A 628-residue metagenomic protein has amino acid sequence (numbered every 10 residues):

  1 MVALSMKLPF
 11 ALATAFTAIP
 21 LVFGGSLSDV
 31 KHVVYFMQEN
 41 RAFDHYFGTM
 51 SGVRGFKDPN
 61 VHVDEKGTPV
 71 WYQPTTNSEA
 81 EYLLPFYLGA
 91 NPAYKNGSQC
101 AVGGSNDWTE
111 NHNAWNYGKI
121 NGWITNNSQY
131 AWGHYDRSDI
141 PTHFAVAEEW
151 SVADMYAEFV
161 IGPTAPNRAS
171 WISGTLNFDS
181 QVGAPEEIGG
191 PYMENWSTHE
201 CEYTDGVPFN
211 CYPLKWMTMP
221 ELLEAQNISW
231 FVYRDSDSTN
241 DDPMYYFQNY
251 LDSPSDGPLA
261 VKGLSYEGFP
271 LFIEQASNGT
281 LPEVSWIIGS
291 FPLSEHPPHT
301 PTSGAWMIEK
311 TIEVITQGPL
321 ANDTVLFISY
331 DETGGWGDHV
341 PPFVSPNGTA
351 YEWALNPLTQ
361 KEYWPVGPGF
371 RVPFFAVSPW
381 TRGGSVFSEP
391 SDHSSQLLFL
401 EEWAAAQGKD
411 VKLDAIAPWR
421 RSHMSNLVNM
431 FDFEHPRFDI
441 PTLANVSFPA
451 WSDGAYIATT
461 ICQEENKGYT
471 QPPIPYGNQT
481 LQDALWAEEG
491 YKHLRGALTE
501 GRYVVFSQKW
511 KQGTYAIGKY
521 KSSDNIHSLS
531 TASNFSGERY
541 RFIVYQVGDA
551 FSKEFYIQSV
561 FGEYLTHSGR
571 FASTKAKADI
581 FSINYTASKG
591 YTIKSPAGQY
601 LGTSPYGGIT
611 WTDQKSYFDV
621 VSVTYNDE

Functional and structural regions predicted by a protein language model:
M1-G24: Fungal secretory targeting signals
V22-G513, G518-G598, G602-E628: N-terminal pro-sequences and low-complexity stem/linker regions of secreted or lumenal proteins
